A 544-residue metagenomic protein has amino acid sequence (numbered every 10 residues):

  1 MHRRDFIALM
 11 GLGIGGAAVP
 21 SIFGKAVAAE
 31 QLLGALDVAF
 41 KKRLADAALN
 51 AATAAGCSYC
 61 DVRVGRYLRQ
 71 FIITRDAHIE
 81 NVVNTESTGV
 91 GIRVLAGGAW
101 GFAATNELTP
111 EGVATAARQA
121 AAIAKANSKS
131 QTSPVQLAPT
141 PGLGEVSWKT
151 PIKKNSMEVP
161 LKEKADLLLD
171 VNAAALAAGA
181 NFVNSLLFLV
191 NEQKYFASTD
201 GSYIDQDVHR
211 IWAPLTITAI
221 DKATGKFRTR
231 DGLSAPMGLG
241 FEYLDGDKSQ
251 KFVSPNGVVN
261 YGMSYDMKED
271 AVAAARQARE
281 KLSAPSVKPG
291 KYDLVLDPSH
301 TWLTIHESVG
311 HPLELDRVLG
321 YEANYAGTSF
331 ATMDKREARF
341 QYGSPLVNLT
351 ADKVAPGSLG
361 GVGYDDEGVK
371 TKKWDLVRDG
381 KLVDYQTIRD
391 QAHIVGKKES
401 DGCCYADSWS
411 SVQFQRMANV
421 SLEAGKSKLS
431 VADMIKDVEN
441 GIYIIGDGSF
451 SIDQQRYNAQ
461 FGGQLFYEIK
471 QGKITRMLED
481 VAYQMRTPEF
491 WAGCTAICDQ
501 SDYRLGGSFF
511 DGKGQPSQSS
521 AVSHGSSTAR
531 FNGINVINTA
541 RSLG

Functional and structural regions predicted by a protein language model:
H2-G544: N-terminal small-residue-enriched
